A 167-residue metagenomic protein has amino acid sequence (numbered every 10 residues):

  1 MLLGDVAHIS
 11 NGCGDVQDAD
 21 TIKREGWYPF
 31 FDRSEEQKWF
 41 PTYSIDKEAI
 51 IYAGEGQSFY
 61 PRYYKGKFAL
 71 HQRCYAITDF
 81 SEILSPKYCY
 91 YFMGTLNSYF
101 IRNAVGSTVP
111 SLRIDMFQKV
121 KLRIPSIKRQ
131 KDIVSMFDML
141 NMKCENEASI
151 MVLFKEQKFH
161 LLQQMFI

Functional and structural regions predicted by a protein language model:
M1, K119-I167: Amphipathic alpha-helical coiled-coil/heptad-repeat segments
M1-G14, T21-S34, K119, R123 (+2 more regions): Non-catalytic DNA-recognition/assembly elements of restriction-modification systems
I9, T95, M136-M139: Residues within well-ordered alpha-helical secondary structure of globular protein domains
Q17, N103, E147-M151: Short, polar/charged, Gly/Pro-enriched helix-capping and turn/loop motifs at alpha-helix termini and inter-helix linkers
Q17-A19, F40: Generic recognition of flexible, low-complexity loop/linker segments
D32-E36, F40-L96, I101, V105-F117: A short beta-sheet element
